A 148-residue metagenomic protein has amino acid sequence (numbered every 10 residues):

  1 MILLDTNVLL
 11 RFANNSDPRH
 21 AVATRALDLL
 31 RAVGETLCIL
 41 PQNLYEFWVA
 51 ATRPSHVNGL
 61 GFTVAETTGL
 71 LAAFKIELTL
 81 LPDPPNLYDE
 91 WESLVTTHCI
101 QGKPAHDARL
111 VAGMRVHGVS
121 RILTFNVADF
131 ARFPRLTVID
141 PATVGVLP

Functional and structural regions predicted by a protein language model:
M1, A108-P148: Acidic, PIN/NYN-like endoribonuclease modules and their adjacent C-terminal/linker elements
M1-I39, H56-G69, R132, L147-P148: Short, well-structured N-terminal submotif of metal-dependent ribonuclease cores
N7-V8, Q42, R109, A128: Alpha-helix/helix-capping structural signal
F12, L29-V33, P54-N58, F74-L81 (+1 more regions): Alpha-helix C-capping/helix-to-loop hinge sites
C38, L81, I139: General small-molecule cofactor/ligand-binding pocket signal
C38-P41, T124: Short beta-strand segments at enzyme active-site cores
T79-F125: Active-site neighborhoods of divalent-metal-dependent phosphate/nucleic-acid chemistry enzymes
